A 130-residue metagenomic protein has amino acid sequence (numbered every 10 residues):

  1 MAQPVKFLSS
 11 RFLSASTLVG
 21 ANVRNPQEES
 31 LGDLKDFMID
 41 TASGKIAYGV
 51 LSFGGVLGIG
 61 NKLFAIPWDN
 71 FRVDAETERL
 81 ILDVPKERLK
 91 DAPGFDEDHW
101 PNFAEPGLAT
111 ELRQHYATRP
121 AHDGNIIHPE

Functional and structural regions predicted by a protein language model:
M1-E130: Peripheral interaction segments used for macromolecular assembly
